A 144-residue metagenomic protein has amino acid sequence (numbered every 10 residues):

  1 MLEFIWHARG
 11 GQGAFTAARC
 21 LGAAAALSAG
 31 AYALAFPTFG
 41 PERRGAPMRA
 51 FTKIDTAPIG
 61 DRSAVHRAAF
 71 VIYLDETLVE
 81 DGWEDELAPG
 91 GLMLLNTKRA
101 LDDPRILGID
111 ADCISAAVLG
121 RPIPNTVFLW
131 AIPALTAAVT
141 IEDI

Functional and structural regions predicted by a protein language model:
M1-I144: Active-site cofactor/cluster-binding pocket
